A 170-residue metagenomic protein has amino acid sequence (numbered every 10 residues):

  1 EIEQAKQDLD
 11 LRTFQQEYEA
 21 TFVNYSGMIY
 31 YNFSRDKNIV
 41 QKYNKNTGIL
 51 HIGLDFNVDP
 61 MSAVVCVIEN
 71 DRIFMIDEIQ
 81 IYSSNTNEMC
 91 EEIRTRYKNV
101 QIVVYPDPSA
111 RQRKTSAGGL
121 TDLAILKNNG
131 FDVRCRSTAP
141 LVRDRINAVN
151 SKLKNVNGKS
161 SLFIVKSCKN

Functional and structural regions predicted by a protein language model:
E1, D10, Y31-N32, N85 (+2 more regions): Helix N-cap and loop-to-helix transition residues
I2-L54, D59: ATPase catalytic-site recognition across NTP-hydrolyzing enzymes
Y18, A63, V104: A residue-level signal for conserved active-site and pocket-lining positions in enzyme catalytic cores
M61-V67: Short beta-strand scaffold segments in enzyme catalytic cores
N70-N170: Mg2+-dependent endonuclease catalytic cores in nucleic-acid-processing enzymes, primarily RNase H-like
